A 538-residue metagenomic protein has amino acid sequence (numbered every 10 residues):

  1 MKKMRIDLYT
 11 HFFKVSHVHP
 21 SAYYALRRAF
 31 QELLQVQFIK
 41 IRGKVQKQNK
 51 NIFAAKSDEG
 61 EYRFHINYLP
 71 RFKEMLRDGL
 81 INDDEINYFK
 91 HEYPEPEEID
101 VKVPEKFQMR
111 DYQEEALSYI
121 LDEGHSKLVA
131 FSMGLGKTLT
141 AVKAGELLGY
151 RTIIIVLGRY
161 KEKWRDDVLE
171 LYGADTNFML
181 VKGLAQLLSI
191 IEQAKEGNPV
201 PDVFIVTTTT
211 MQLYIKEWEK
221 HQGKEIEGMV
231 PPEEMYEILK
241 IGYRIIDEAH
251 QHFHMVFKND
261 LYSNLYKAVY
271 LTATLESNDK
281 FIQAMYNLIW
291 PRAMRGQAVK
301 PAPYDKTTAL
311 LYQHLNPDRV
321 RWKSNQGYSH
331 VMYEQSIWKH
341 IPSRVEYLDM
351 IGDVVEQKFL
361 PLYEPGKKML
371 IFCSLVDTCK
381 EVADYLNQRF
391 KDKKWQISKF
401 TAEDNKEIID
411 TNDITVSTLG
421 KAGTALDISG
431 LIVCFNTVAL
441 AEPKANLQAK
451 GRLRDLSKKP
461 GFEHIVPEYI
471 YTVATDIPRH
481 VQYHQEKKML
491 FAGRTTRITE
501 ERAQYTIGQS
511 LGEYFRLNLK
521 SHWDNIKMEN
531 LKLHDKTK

Functional and structural regions predicted by a protein language model:
E123-G145: Walker A/P-loop
T138-Y172, S374-C379: Conserved Walker A/P-loop ATP-binding site and its immediately adjacent core in helicase/helicase-like ATPase domains
Y160-Q186, R389-D392: Conserved helix-turn-beta segment of the N-terminal RecA-like "Helicase ATP-binding" lobe in SF1/SF2 helicases
S189-E192, K380-G420: Conserved helicase ATPase core of P-loop NTP-dependent helicases/translocases
N198-K220, I409-T424: Conserved two-lobed SF2 helicase motor
Y243, E248-T308: Post-DEXD/H (motif II) to motif III coupling segment of the RecA-like Helicase ATP-binding lobe
R295-M369: Conserved interdomain linker/interface between the two RecA-like ATPase lobes of SF2 helicase motors
F400-L490: Conserved RecA-like P-loop NTPase helicase motor core
